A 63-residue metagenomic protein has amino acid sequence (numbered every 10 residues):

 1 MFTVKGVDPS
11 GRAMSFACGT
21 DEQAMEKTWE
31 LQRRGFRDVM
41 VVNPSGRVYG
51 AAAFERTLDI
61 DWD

Functional and structural regions predicted by a protein language model:
M1-A13, V42-N43: Short aromatic-glycine-(Arg/Gly/Cys) micro-motifs in beta-strand/loop hairpins
G11-F16, V48-Y49: Surface-exposed loop/edge segments in extracytoplasmic proteins
C18-V42: A short, charged, amphipathic alpha-helix used as a generic interaction element across diverse proteins
R33-D63: Short, mixed-charge low-complexity intrinsically disordered segments
